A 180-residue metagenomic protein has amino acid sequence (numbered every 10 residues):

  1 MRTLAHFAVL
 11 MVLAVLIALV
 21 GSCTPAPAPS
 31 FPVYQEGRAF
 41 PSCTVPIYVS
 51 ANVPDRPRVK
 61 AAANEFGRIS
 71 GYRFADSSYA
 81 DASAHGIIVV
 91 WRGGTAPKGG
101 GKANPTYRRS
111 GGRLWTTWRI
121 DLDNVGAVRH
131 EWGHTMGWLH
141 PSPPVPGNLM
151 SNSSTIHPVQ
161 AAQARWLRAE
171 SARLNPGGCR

Functional and structural regions predicted by a protein language model:
M1-L10: Bacterial N-terminal signal peptides that target proteins for export
V9-I17: Hydrophobic helical h-region of N-terminal Sec-dependent signal peptides in bacterial secretory/periplasmic proteins
L16-R56, A63-R68, V159, R165-R180: Disordered inhibitory propeptide/activation segment of secreted metzincin zinc metalloprotease zymogens, centered on
N52-P146, I156: Metzincin-family zinc-dependent endopeptidase catalytic domain
P143-N152, Q160-Q163: Peptidoglycan cell-wall recognition and remodeling modules
